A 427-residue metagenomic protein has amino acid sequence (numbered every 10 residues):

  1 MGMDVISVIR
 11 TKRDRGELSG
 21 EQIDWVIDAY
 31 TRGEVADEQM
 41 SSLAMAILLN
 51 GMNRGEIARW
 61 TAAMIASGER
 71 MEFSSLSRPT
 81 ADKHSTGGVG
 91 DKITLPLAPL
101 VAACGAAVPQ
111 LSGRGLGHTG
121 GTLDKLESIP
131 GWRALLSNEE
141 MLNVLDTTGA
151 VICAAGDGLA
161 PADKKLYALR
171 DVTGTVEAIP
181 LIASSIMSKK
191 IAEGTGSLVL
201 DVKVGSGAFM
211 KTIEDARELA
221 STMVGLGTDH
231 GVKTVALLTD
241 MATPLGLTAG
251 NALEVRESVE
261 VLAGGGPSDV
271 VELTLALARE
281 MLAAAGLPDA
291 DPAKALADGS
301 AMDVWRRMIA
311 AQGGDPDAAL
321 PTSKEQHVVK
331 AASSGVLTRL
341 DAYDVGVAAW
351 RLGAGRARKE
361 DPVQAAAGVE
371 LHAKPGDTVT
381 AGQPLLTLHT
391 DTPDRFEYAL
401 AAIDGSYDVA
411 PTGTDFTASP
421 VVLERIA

Functional and structural regions predicted by a protein language model:
M1-G90, R307-A311, V422, I426-A427: Acidic, glycine/proline-rich low-complexity segments that act as flexible tails and inter-domain linkers
S7, K12, E17-G20, Y30 (+4 more regions): Well-ordered secondary-structure scaffolds
L49-N50, P96-P109, K189-G194, D229-H230 (+1 more regions): Alpha-helix C-terminal capping segments
P79-A102, A106-T119: Glycine/serine-rich anion-binding loops at beta->alpha junctions that coordinate negatively charged ligand groups
T94, S112, T119-D124, A155-G156 (+4 more regions): Short acidic, glycine/serine/threonine-rich loops at helix termini
L111, L145, C153-G156, D201-G205 (+1 more regions): Short beta-strand segments
K125-V151, S221-G227, G231: A glycine-rich helix N-cap at a beta->alpha junction
D146-T195: Phosphate/diphosphate-binding glycine-rich loops and adjacent basic-rich segments that engage nucleotide
